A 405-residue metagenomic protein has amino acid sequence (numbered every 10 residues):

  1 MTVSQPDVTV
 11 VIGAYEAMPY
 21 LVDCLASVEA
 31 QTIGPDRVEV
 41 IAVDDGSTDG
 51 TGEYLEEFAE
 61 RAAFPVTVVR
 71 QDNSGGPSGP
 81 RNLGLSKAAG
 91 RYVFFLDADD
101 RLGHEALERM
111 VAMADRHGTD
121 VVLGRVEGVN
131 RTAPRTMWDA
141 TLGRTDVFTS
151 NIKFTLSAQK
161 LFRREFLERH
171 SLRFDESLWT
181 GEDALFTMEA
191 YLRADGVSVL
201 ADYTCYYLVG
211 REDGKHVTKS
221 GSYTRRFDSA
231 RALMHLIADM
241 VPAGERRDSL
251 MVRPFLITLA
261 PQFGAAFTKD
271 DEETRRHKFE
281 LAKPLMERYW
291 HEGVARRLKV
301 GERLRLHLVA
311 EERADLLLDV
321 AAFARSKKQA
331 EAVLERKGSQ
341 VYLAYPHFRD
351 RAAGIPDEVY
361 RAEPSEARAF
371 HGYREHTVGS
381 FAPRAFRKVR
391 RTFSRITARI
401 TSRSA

Functional and structural regions predicted by a protein language model:
M1-A230, A353-I355, V359-E363, A405: Nucleotide-sugar donor-binding/catalytic module of glycosyltransferases that assemble extracellular/cell-envelope
G210-A405: C-terminal subregions of glycosyltransferases and related glycan-biosynthesis enzymes
